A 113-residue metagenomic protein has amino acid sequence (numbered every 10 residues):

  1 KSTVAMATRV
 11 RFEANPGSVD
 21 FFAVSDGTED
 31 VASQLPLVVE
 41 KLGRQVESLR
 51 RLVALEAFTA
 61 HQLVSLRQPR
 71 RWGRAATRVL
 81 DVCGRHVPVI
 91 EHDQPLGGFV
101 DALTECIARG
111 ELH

Functional and structural regions predicted by a protein language model:
K1-H113: C-terminal auxiliary extensions adjacent to catalytic cores
